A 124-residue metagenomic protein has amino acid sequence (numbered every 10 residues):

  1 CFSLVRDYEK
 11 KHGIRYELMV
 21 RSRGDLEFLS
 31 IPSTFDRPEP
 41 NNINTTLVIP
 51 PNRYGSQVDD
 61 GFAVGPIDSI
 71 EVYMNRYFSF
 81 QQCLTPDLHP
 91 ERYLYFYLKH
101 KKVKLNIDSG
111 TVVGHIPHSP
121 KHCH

Functional and structural regions predicted by a protein language model:
C1-H124: ER/Golgi luminal nucleotide-sugar-dependent glycosyltransferases, focusing on the catalytic module
